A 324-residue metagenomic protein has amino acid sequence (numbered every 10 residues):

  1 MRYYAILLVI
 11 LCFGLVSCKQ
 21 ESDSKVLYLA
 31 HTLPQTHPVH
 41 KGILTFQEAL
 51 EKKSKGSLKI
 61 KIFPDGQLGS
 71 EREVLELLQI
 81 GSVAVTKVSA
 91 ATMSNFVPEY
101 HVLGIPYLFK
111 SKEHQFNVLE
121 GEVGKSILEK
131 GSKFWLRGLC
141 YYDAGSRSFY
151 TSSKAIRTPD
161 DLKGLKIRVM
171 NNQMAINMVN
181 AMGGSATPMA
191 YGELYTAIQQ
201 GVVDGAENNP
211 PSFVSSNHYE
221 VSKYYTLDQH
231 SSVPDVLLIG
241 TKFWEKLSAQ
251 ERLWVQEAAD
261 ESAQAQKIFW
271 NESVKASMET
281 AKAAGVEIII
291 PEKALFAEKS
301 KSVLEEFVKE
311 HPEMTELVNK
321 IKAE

Functional and structural regions predicted by a protein language model:
M1-V26: Short, low-complexity disordered leader/linker segments with a strong preference for bacterial N-terminal type II
C18-H114, V123, G131-E324: N-terminal secretory/targeting leader peptides
L128: Thiol/selenol-based redox catalytic cores and closely related redox-interacting motifs
